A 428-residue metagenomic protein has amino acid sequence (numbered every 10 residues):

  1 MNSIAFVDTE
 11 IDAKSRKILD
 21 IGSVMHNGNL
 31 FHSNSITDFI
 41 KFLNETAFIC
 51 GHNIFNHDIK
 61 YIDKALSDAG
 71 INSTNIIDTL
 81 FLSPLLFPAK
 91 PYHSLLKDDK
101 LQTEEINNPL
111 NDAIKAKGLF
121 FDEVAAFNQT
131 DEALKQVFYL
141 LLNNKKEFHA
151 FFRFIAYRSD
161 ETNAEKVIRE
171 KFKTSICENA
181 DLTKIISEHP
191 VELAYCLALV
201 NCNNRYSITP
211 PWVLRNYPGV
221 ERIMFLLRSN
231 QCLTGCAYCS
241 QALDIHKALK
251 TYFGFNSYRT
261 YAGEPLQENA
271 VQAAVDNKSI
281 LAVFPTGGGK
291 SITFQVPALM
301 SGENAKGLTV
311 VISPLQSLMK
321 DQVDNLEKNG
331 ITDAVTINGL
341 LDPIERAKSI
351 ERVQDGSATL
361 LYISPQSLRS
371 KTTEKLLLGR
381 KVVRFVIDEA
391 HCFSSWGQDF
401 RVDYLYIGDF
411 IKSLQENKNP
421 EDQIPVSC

Functional and structural regions predicted by a protein language model:
M25-H93, K100-F127: Conserved DEDDh/DEDDy metal-dependent 3′-5′ exonuclease domain
A65, A69, L318-P343, R352-D355: Conserved helix-turn-beta segment of the N-terminal RecA-like "Helicase ATP-binding" lobe in SF1/SF2 helicases
L95-S175, N179: Acidic, Mg2+-coordinating catalytic module of metal-dependent nucleases/exonucleases that use a two-metal-ion mechanism
S187-L243: Interdomain "pre-motor" coupling segment immediately N-terminal to P-loop NTPase/helicase cores
G235-V283: Conserved pre-motif I regulatory segment
V283-G288, T293-D333, Q415-Q423: Conserved SF1/SF2 helicase motif Ia
L299, D324, L341-R384, C392-Q398: Conserved helix/coil segment N-terminal to the catalytic DExD/H
T373-S427: SF2 helicase catalytic motif II
